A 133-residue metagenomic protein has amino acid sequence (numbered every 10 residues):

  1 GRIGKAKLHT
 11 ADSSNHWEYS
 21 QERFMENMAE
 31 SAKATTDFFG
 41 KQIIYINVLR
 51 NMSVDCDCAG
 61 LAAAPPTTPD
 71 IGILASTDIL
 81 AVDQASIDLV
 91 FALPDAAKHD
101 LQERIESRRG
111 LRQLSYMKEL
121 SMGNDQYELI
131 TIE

Functional and structural regions predicted by a protein language model:
G1-E133: Extended, low-polarity segments enriched in aliphatic/aromatic residues
